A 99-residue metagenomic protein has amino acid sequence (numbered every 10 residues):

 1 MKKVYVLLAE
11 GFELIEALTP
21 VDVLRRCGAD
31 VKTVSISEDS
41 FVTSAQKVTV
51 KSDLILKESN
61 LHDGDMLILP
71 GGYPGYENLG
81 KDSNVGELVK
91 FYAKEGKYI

Functional and structural regions predicted by a protein language model:
M1-K97: Extended, subdomain-level signal for the structured scaffold at the beginning of enzyme domains
